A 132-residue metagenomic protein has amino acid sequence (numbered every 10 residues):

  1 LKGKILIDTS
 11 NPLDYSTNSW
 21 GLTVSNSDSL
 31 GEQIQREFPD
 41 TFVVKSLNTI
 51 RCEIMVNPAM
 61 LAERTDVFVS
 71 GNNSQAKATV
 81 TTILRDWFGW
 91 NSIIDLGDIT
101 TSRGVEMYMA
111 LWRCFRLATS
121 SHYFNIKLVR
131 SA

Functional and structural regions predicted by a protein language model:
K2-I5, T9-M60: Rossmann-fold NAD(P)-binding glycine/threonine-rich loop
T65-A132: Active-site-lining helix/loop region of Rossmann-like oxidoreductase modules
